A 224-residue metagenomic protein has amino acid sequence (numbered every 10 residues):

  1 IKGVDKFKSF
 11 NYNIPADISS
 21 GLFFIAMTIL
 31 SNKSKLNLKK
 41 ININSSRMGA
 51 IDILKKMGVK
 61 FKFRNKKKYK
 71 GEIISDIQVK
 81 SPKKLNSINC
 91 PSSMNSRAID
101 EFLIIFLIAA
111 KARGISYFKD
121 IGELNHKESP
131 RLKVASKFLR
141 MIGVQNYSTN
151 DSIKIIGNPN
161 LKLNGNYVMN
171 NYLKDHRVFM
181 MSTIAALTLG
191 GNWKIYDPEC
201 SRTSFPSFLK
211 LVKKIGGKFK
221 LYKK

Functional and structural regions predicted by a protein language model:
I1-K224: Short, structured segments at the rim of ligand-binding sites
